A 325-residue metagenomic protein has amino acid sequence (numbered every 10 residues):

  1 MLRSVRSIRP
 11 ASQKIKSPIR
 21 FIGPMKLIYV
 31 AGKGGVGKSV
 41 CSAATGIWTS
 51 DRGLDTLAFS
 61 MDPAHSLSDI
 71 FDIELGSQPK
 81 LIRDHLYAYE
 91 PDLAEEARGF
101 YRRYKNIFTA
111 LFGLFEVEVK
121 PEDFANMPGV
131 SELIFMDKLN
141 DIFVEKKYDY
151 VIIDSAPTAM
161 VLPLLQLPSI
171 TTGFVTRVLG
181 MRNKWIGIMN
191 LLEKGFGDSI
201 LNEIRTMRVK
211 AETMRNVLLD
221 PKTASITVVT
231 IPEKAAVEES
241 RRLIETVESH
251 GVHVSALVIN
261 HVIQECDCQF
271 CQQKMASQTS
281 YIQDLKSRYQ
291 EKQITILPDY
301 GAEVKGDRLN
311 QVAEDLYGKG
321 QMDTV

Functional and structural regions predicted by a protein language model:
L2-I22, R215-V325: C-terminal lobe/tail of nucleotide-utilizing enzymes
A11, T45, T49, T56 (+12 more regions): Residue-identity detector for threonine
K16-V36, V40-L165, S169-R205: Nucleotide-state-sensitive switch-loop elements of NTP-binding domains
F108-F112, E116, V209, T213-N216 (+2 more regions): N-proximal short alpha-helices
L133-D137, D141, V209-E212, E238 (+1 more regions): Short, contiguous clusters of charged residues that form electrostatic/catalytic patches at enzyme active sites, used
F135, L167, M181, K210 (+2 more regions): Alpha-helical structural motif
V144, Q166, L179, E212-R215 (+2 more regions): Signal for well-folded cores of large energy- and translation-related assemblies
I200-M214, A236: C-terminal-of-GTPase-core extension/linker across diverse P-loop GTPases
